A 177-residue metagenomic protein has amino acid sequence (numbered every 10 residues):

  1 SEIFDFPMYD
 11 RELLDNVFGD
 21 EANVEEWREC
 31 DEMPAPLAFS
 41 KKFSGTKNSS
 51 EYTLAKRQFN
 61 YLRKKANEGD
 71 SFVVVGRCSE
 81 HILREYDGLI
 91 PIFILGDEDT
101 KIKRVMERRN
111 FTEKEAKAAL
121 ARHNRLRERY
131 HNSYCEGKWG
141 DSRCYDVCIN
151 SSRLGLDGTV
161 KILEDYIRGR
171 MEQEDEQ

Functional and structural regions predicted by a protein language model:
S1-E2: Glycine-rich phosphate-binding P-loop
M8, L89-P91, D146-C148: Conserved beta-strand scaffold positions in the cores of enzyme catalytic domains, especially in NTP/NDP-utilizing
Y9-S71: ATP-dependent small-molecule kinase phosphotransfer cores that center on conserved nucleotide phosphate-binding segments
P36-L37, E113-D157: Small-molecule kinase domains that catalyze NTP-dependent phosphoryl transfer to phosphate-bearing small molecules
G45, C78-E80, L154: Short glycine-rich anion-binding loops that position phosphate/pyrophosphate groups of nucleotides and phosphorylated
F59, L156-E164: Short, amphipathic alpha-helical "lid/cap" segments that border enzyme active or binding sites
R63-R109: ATP-dependent NMP and nucleoside kinases share a basic, alpha-helical "lid"
R170-Q177: C-terminal helical "lid" subdomain and adjoining coupling/linker elements of P-loop NTPases
